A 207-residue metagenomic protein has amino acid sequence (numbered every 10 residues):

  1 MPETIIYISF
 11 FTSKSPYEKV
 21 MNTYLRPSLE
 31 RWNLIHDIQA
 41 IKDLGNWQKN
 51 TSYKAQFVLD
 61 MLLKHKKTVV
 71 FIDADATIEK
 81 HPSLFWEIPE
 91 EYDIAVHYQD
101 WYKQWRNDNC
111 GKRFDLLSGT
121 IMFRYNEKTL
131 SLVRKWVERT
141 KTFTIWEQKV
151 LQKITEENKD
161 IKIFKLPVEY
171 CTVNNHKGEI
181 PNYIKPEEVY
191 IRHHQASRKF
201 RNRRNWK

Functional and structural regions predicted by a protein language model:
M1-T68, E127, N158-K159, H194-F200 (+1 more regions): N-terminal anchoring/stem segment of glycosyltransferases
T12-S13, D43-L44, A76-T77, D100-K103 (+4 more regions): Short, solvent-exposed loop/turn segments at secondary-structure junctions
R26, V58-L59, P82-W86, Q148-T155 (+1 more regions): Short amphipathic alpha-helical segments and helix-helix/interface helices
H36-Q39, V69, I94, I163-K165 (+1 more regions): Conserved beta-strand scaffold positions in the cores of enzyme catalytic domains, especially in NTP/NDP-utilizing
W47, H97, G111-L116, E188-A196: ER/Golgi luminal nucleotide-sugar-dependent glycosyltransferases, focusing on the catalytic module
W47-N50, W105-N109, T172-P181: Short, solvent-exposed polar/charged micro-motifs at secondary-structure junctions
S52-R106, C110-D115, T120-E127: GT-A fold catalytic core of metal-dependent nucleotide-sugar glycosyltransferases, centered on the diacidic
F123-K207: Catalytic core and acceptor-binding pocket of nucleotide-sugar-dependent glycosyltransferases
